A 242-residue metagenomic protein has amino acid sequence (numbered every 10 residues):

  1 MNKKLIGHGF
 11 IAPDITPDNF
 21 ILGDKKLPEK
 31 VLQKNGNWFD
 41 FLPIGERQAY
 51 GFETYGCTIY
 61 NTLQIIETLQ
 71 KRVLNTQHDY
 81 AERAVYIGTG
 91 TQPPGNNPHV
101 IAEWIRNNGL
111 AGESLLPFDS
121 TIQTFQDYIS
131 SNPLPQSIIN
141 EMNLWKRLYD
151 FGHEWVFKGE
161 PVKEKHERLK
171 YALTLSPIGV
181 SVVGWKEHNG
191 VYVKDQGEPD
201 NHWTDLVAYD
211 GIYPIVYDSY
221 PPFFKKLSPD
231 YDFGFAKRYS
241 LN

Functional and structural regions predicted by a protein language model:
M1-Y80, P93-L116, E198, D218-P222: Structured alpha-helical subdomains that flank or immediately precede key functional sites
L63, E67, T89-N242: Predominantly the structural core of cysteine protease catalytic domains
T76-G90, I122: Acidic helix-start/capping segments at beta-turn-to-alpha-helix junctions
